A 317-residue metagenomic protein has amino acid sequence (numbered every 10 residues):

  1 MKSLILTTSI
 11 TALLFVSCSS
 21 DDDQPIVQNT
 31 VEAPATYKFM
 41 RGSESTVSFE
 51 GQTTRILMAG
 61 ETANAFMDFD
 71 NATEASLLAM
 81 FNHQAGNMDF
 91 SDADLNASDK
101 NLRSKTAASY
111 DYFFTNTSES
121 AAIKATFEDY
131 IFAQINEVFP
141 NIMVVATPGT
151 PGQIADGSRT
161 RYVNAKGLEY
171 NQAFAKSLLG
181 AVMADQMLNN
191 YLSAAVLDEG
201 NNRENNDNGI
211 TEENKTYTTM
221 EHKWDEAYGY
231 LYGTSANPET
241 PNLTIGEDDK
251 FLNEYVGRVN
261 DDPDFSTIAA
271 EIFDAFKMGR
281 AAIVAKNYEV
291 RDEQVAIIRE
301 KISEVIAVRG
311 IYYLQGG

Functional and structural regions predicted by a protein language model:
K2-T8: Sec-dependent signal peptide recognition, specifically the positively charged N-region followed immediately by
L14-S17: C-terminal motif of bacterial Sec signal peptides marking the signal peptidase cleavage site
S19-D22: Bacterial signal peptide processing site
Q24-G317: Mature extracytoplasmic or organellar-lumen-exposed domains after removal of signal/transit peptides
